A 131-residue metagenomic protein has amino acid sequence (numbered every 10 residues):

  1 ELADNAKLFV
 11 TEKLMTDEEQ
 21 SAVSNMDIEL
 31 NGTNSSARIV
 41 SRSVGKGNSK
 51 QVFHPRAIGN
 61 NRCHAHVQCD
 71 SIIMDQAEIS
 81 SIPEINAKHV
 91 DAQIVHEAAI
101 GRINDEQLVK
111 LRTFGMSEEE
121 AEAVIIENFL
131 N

Functional and structural regions predicted by a protein language model:
E1-M116, I126-N131: Conserved beta-strand/loop scaffold segments within soluble protein domains that form the structured core and edges
A121-E122: Small-residue helix-packing motif on alpha-helices
